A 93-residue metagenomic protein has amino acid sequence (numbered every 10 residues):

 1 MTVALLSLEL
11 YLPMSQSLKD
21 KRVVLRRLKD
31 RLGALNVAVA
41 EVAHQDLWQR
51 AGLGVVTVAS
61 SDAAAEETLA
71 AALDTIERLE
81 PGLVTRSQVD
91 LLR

Functional and structural regions predicted by a protein language model:
V3-P13, L18: Short glycine-/aliphatic-rich beta-strand segments at the starts of folded cytosolic domains
L6-L10, L53-V55, S87-V89: A structural signal for short, well-ordered beta-strand segments
K21: C-terminal binding/interaction regions
R27-N36, L73-P81: A common structural junction motif
N36-A43, T85-S87: A short linear hydrophobic-aromatic micro-motif
V39-S61, L92: Short, charge-patterned binding micro-sites
T57-R93: C-terminal structural segments of small proteins and small subunits
